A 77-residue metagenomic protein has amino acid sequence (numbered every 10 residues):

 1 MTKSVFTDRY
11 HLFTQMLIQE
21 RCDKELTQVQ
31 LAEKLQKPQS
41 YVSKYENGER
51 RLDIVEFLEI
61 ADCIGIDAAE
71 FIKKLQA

Functional and structural regions predicted by a protein language model:
M1-D23: A short, Lys/Arg-rich alpha-helix, primarily the initiator
M1-T7, E70-A77: Short, charged recognition helix plus adjacent turn of helix-turn-helix-like nucleic-acid-binding domains
Q15-K34, E59: Short basic helix-loop element that most often maps to the first helix and adjoining turn of HTH DNA-binding modules
V29, S40, A69: Key DNA-contact positions within bacterial/archaeal DNA-binding proteins
V55-E70: DNA major-groove recognition helix of helix-turn-helix/homeodomain DNA-binding modules
